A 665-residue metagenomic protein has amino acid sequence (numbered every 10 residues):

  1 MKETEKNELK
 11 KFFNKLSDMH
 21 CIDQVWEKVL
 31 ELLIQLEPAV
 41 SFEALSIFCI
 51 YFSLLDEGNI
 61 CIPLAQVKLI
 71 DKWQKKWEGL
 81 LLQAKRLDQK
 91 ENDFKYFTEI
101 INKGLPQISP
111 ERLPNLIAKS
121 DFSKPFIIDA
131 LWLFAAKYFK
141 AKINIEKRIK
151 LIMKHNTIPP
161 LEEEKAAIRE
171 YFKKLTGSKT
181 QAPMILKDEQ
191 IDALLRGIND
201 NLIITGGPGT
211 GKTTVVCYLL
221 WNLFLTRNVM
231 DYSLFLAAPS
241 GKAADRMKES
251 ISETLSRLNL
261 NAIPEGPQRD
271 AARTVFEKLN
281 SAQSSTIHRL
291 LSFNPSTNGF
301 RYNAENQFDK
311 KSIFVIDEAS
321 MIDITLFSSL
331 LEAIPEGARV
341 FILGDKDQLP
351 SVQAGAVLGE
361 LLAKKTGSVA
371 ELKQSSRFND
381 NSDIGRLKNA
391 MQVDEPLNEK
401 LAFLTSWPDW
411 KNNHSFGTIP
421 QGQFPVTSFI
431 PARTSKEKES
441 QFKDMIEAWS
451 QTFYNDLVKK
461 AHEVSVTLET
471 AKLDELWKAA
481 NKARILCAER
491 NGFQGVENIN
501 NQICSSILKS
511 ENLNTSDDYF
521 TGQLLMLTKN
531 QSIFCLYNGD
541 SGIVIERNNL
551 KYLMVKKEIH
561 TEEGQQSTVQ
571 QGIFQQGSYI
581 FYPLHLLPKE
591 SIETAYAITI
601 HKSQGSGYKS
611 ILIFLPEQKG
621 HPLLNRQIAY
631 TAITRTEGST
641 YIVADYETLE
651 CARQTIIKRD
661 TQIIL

Functional and structural regions predicted by a protein language model:
M1-L87: Intrinsically disordered, low-complexity N-terminal extensions of AAA+/P-loop NTPases that precede the structured
E78-I100, S256-L279, K459-L473: Short mixed-charge
R86, E91-E164: Interdomain "pre-motor" coupling segment immediately N-terminal to P-loop NTPase/helicase cores
A167-L202: Conserved pre-motif I regulatory segment
I191-L194, I198-N413: ASCE P-loop NTPase helicase motor core
D323, N501-Y630: Conserved nucleotide-binding/hydrolysis modules and their immediate coupling elements across P-loop/ASCE NTPase motors
D347-L525, Q531-F534, T568: Conserved helicase motor core of P-loop NTPases
S610-L665: Helicase C-terminal subdomain and adjacent C-terminal extension
